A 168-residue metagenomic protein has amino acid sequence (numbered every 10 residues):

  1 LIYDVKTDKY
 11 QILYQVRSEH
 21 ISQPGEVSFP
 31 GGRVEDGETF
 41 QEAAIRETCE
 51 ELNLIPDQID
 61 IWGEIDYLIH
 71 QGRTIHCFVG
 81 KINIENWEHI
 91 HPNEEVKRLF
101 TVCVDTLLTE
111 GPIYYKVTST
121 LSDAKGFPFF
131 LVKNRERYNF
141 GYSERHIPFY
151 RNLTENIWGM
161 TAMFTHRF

Functional and structural regions predicted by a protein language model:
L1-F29: N-terminal strand-loop-strand
Q23-V27, F100, F168: A short, polar/proline- and glycine-enriched secondary-structure boundary/capping micro-motif
R33-I157, A162-R167: Unchanged
